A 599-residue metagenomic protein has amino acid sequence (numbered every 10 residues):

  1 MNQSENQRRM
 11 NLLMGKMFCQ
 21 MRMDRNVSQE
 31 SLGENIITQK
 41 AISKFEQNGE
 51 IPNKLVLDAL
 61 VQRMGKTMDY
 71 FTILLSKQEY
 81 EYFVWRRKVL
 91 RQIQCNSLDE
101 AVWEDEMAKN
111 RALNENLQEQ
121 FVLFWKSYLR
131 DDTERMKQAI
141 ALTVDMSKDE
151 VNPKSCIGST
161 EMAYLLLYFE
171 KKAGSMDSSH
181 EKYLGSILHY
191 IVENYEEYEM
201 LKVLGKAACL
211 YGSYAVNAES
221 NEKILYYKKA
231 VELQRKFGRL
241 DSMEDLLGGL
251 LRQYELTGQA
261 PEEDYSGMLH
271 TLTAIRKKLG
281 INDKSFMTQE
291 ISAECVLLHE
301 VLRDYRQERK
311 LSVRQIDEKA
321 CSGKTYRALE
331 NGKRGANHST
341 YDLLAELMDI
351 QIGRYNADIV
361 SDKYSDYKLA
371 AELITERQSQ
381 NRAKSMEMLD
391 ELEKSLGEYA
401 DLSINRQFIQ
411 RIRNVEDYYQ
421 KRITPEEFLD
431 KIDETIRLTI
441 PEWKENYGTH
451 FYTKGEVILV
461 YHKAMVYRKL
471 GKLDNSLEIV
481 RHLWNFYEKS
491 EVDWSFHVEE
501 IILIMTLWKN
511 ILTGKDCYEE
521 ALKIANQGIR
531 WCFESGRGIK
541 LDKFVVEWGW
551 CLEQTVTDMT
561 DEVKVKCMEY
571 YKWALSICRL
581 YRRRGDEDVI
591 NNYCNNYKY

Functional and structural regions predicted by a protein language model:
M1-D24, I281-R309: A short, Lys/Arg-rich alpha-helix, primarily the initiator
M23-K44, R309-A328: Short alpha-helical DNA-recognition segment
N53-Y70, N337-Y355, Y599: DNA major-groove recognition helix of helix-turn-helix/homeodomain DNA-binding modules
G65-E81, D349-D366: Short C-terminal boundary/hinge segments that cap the last helix of small helical domains
Y80-R87, E115-L129, K154-S175, L201-A215 (+6 more regions): Amphipathic alpha-helical repeat scaffolds of TPR domains
V89-L98, S127-A139, Y168-Y183, G212-I224 (+6 more regions): Short coil/turn connectors between adjacent alpha-helices in alpha-solenoid helical repeat scaffolds
W103-A112, I140-V151, G185-E196, Y227-R239 (+6 more regions): Amphipathic alpha-helical segments of tetratricopeptide repeats
M162-L225, K229-E232, M465-R537: Alpha-helical adaptor scaffolds
